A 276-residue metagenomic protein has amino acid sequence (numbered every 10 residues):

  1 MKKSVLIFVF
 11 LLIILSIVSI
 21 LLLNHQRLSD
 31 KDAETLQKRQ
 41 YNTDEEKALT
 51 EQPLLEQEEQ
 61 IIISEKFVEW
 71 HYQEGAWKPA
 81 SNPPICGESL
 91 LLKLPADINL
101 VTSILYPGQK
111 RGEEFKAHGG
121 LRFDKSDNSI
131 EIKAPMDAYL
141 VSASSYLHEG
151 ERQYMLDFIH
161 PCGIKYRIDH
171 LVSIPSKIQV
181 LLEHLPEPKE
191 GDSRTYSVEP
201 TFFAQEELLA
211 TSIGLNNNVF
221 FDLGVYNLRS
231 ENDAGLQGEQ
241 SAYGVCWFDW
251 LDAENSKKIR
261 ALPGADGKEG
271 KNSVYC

Functional and structural regions predicted by a protein language model:
M1-L12: N-terminal Sec-pathway targeting helices
L6, S19, Q60-I62: Generic short N-terminal amphipathic or hydrophobic helices
I14-V18: Sec-dependent, cleavable N-terminal signal peptides
I20-A33: Hydrophobic single-pass membrane-insertion segments
L36-R39, E46-K47, E51-M155, I159-C162 (+3 more regions): Surface-exposed, glycine-biased beta-strand/turn segments
P135-T195, D222: Zn2+-dependent peptidoglycan hydrolase active-site motif and core
S142-R152, E207-N232: Flexible, gly/ser-rich surface segments that form the specificity/activation loops bordering the active-site cleft
N216-A261: C-terminal/domain-terminus segments
